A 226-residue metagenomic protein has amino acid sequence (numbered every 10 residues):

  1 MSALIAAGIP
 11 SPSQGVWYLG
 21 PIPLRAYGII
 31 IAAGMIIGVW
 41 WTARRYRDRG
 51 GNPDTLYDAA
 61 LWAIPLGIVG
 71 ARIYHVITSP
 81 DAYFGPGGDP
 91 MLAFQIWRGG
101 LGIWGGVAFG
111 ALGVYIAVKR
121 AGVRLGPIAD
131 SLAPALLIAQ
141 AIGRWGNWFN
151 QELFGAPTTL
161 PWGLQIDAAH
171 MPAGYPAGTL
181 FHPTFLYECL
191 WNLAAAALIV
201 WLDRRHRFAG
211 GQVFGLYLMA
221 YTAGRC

Functional and structural regions predicted by a protein language model:
M1-C226: A feature for loop-to-transmembrane-helix boundaries and adjacent hydrophobic helices in multi-pass integral membrane
